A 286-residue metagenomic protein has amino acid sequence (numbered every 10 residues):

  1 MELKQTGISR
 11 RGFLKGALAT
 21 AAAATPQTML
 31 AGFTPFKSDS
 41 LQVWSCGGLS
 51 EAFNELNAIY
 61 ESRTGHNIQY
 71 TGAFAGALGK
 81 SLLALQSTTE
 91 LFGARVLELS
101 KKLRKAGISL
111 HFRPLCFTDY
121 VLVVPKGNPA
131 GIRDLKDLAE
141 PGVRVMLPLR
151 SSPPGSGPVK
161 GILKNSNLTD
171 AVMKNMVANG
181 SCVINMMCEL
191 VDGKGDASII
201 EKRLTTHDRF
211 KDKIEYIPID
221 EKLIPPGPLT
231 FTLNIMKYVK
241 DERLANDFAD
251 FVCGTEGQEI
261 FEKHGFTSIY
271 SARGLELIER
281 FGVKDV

Functional and structural regions predicted by a protein language model:
M1-S9: N-terminal secretory signal peptides
S9-T25: N-terminal export leaders
T34-T71, G76-L85, A94-K105, L115-T118 (+1 more regions): Exported/periplasmic ABC-transporter solute-binding proteins
S87-T89: Short acidic/histidine-rich motifs immediately flanking catalytic phosphotransfer sites in two-component signaling
I108: Acyl-donor-binding surface of acyltransferase catalytic domains
